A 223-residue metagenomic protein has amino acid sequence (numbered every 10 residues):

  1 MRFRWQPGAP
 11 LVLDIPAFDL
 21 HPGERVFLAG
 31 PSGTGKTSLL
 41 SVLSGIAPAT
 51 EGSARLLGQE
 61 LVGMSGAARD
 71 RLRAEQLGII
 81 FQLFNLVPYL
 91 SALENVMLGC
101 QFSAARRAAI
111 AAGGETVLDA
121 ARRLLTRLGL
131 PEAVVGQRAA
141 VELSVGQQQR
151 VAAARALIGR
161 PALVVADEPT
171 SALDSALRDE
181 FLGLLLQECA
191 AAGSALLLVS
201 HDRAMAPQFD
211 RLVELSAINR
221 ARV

Functional and structural regions predicted by a protein language model:
S44: Helix-to-loop junction immediately C-terminal to a conserved catalytic motif
G52-E60: Conserved ABC transporter NBD signature motif
L61-G78: ABC ATPase NBD coupling module
A139-L143, Q147: Conserved ABC ATPase signature
A153: Hydrophobic anchor residue at the start of the ABC signature
R160: Conserved catalytic motifs of ABC-family nucleotide-binding domains
V164-D167: Catalytic Walker B motif of ABC-type/P-loop ATPase nucleotide-binding domains
